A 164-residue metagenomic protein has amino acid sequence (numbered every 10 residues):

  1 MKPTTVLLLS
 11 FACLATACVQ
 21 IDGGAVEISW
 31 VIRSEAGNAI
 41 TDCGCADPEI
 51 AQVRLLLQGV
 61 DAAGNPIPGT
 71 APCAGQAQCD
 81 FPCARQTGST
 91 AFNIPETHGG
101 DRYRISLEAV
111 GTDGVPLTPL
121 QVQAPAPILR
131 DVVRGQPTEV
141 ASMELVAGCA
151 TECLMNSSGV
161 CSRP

Functional and structural regions predicted by a protein language model:
M1-A17: Sec-dependent bacterial lipoprotein signal peptides
T5, Y103-I105, S162-R163: Viral virion structural and adsorption modules
A15-G37, G135-P164: Bacterial Sec-dependent N-terminal signal peptides
A17-A25, D42-E49, E96-H98: Short, surface-exposed loop and linker segments with low hydrophobicity and enrichment for Pro/Ser/Thr
V19, D42-A46, P72-A74, Q78-A84 (+2 more regions): Sequence contexts marking disulfide-bonded cysteines in secreted/extracellular proteins
A46-R134: Tryptophan-paired
